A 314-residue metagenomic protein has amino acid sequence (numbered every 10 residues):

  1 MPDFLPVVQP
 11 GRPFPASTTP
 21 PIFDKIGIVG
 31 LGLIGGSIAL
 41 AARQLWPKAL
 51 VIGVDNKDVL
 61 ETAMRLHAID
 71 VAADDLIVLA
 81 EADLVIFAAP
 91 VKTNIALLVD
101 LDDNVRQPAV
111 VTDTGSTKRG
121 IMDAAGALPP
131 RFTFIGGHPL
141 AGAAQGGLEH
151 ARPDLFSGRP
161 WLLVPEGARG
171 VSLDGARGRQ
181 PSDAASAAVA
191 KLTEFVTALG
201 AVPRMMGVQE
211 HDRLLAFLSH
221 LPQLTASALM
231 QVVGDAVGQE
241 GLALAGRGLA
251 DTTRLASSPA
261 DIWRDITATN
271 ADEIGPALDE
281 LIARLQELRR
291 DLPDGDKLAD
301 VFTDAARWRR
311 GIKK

Functional and structural regions predicted by a protein language model:
P2-D75, A80: NAD(P)+-binding Rossmann beta1-loop-alpha1 motif at the extreme N-terminus of oxidoreductases
P10, L155-R254: Internal alpha-helical scaffold of NAD(P)-dependent oxidoreductase catalytic cores
T18, L76-I77, D103, A125-G126 (+1 more regions): Short secondary-structure boundary/capping segments
K25, K48-L50, T133, P160 (+1 more regions): Residues at the starts of beta-strands that form the adenosine-phosphate
D75-T112: Rossmann-like NAD(P)-binding element
V99-H150: Rossmann-like NAD(P)(H) cofactor-binding subdomain of soluble oxidoreductases
G238-A306: Interdomain hinge/lid region at the active-site interface of Rossmann-like NAD(P)-dependent oxidoreductases
